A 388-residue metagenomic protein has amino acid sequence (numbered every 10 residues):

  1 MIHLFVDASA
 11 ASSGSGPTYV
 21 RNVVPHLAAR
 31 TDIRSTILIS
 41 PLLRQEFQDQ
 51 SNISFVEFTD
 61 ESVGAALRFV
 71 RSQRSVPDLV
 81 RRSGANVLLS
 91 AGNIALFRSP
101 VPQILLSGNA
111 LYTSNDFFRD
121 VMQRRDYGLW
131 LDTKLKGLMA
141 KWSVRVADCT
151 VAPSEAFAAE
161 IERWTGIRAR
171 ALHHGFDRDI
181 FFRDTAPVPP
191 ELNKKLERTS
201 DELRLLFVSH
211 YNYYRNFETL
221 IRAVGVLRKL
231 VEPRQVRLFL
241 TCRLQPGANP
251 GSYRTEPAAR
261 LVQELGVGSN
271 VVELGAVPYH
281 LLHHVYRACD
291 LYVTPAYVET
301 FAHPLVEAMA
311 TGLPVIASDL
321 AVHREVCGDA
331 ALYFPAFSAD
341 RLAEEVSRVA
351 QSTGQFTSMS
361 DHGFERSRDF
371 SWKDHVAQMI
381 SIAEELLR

Functional and structural regions predicted by a protein language model:
F5, E197-R215, I221-V224, F239: Conserved donor-binding/catalytic core segment of Leloir-type glycosyltransferases
P17-P25, N212-R228, D340: A conserved mid-protein helix/loop that constitutes part of the nucleotide-sugar donor-binding site
Q73, V80, V144, H284-C289: Short alpha-helical donor nucleotide-sugar binding micro-motif in glycosyltransferases
G128-T150: Membrane-proximal helix-turn-helix segments that form the acceptor-binding/catalytic region of lipid-linked
N249-P257, G268-P278, V285, L332-Y333: Active-site donor-binding acidic/aromatic loop of nucleotide-activated sugar and phosphosugar transferases involved
Y297: Aromatic "clamp/platform" in nucleotide-sugar-dependent glycosyltransferases that forms part of the donor/acceptor
L305, P314-A317: Short hydrophobic beta-strand element within catalytic cores of glycosyltransferases and related nucleotide-activated
L332-D340, R348-G354: Conserved acidic donor-binding segment of nucleotide-sugar-dependent glycosyltransferases
